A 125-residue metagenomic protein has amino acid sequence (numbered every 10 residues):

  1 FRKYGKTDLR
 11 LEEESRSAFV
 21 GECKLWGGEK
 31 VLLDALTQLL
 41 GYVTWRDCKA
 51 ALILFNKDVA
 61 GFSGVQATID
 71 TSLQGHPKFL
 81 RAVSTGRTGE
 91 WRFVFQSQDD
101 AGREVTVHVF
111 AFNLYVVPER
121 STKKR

Functional and structural regions predicted by a protein language model:
F1-Y4: A short acidic/basic microdomain associated with nuclease active sites
K6-D8: Beta-rich nucleic-acid/ligand-interaction surfaces
R10-V20, R103-V105: Active-site beta-strand-loop-beta-strand hairpin of nuclease catalytic cores that positions key catalytic residues
E13, K24-G27, A111-V116: Short, flexible loop/turn elements at secondary-structure junctions
F19-G21, A51-I53, H108-F110: Hydrophobic/aromatic beta-strand patches that form the interior of the parallel beta-sheet core in alpha/beta enzyme
L25-P77: Catalytic cores of nucleic-acid endonucleases
N56-R125: Domain-level recognition of nuclease-like catalytic cores that cleave nucleotide substrates
